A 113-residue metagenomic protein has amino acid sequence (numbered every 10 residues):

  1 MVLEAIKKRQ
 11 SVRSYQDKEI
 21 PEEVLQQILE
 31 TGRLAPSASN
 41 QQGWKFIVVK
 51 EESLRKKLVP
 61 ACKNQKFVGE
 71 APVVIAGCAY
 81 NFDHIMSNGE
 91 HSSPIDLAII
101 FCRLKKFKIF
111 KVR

Functional and structural regions predicted by a protein language model:
M1-V24: Specificity-determining recognition surfaces
E23-Q26, I95: A generic "alpha-helical surface" signal
L29: Short, functionally critical alpha-helical segments immediately adjacent to catalytic or ligand/cofactor-binding
G32: Covalent nucleotidyltransferase
A35: Short amphipathic helix/loop within the catalytic HATPase_c
A38-F101: Glycine/small-residue-rich phosphate/adenosyl-binding loop
L104, K108-R113: Glycine-rich phosphate/pyrophosphate-binding loops and their adjacent beta-strand/loop elements at enzyme active sites
